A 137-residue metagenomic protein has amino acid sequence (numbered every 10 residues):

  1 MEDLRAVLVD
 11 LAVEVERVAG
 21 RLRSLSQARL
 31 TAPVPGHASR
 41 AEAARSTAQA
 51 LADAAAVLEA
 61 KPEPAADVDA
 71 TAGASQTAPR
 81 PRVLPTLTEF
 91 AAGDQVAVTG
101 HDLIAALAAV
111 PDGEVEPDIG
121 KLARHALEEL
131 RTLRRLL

Functional and structural regions predicted by a protein language model:
M1-A52, L127-L130, R134: Short terminal alpha-helical segments
M1-E2, A19, V83, L87-T88 (+3 more regions): Generic ordered-secondary-structure signal
M1-V9, D67-Q76, E114-P117, R134-L137: Short, low-complexity, intrinsically disordered N-terminal peptides in bacterial proteins
E2, E14-E16, E42, E59-E63 (+4 more regions): Glutamate identity and glutamate-enriched acidic tracts
L4-V7, G36, R40, P85 (+2 more regions): Residue-level recognition of alpha-helical structural elements
V18, L22, L51-L58, T99-L103 (+1 more regions): Generic structural signal for hydrophobic core residues of well-folded globular domains
A28-D94: Amphipathic alpha-helical interaction modules
D94-L137: Amphipathic alpha-helical binding modules
